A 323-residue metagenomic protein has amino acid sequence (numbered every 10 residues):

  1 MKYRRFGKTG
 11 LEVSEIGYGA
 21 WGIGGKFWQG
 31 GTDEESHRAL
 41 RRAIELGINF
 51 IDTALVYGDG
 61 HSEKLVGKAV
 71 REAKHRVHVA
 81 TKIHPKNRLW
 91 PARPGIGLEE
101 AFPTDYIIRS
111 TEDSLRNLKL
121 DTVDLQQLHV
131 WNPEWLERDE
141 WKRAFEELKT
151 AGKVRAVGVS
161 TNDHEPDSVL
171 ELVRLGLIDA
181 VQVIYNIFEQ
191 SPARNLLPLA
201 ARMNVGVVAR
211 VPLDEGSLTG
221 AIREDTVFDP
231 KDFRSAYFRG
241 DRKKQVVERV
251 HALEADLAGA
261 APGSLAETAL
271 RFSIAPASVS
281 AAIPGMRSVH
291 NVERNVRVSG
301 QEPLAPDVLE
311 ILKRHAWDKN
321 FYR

Functional and structural regions predicted by a protein language model:
M1-H78: N-terminal binding-site loop/beta-alpha segment at the start of enzyme catalytic domains that lines or forms
F6, Y18, S36, I51 (+11 more regions): Conserved, mostly hydrophobic/aromatic
G30-A43, A101-L118, D163-L172: Short, acidic/polar
T53-A54, K82, L128-H129, V159-S160: Structural motif
D59, N132-R323: Beta/alpha (TIM)-barrel catalytic core signal, keyed to glycine-rich beta->alpha loops juxtaposed to Asp/Glu that bind
R76-R88: A short, structured active-site edge motif that brings together acidic residues
R88-A101: Surface-exposed, active-site-proximal loop segments in enzymatic domains
L115-E134: Active-site groove signature of glycoside hydrolases
